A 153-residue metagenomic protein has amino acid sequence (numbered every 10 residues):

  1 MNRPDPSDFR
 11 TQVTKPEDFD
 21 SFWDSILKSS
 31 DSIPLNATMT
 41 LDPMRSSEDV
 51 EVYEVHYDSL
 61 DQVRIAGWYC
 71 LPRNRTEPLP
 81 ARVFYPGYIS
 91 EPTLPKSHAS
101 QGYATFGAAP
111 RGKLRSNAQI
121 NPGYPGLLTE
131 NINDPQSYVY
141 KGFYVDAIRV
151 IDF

Functional and structural regions predicted by a protein language model:
M1-V50: N-terminal targeting or regulatory segments adjacent to alpha/beta-hydrolase or S9 domains
V52, R64: Short coil/loop residues immediately preceding or within conserved phosphate-binding loops of NTP-utilizing enzyme
Y53-S59: Short beta-strand segments that buttress and anchor functional surface loops
S59-D61, R73: Short loop/turn positions at the edges of beta-strands in beta-sheet-rich folds
A66-I89: Short beta-strand element of the alpha/beta-hydrolase
T93-I148: Cap/lid segment of the alpha/beta-hydrolase catalytic domain
